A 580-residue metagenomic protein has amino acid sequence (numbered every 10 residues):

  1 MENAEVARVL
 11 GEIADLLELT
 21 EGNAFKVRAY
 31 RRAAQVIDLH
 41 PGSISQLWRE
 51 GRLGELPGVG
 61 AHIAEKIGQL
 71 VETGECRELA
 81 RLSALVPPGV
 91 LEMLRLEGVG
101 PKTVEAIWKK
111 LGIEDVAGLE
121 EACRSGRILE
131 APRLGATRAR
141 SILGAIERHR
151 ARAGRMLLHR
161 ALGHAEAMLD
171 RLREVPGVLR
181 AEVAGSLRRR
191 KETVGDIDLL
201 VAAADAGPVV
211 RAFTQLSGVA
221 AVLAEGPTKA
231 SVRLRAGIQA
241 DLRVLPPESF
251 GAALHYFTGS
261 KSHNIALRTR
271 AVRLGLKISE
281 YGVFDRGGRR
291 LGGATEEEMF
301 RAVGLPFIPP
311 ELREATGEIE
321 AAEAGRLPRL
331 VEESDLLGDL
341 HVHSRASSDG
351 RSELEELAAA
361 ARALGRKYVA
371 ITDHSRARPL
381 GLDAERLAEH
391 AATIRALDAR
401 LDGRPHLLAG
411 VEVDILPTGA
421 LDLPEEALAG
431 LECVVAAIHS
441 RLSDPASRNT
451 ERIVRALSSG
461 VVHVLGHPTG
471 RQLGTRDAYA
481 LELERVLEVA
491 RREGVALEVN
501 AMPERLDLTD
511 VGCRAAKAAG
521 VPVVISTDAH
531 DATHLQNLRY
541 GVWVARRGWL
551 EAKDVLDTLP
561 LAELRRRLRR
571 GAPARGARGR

Functional and structural regions predicted by a protein language model:
M1-G22: Charged, compositionally biased N-terminal leader segments and the immediate start of the first structured element
A14, A24-A230, L242, G251-A252 (+6 more regions): Accessory alpha-helical DNA-binding modules that contact the DNA backbone or grooves
A14-E21, R150-G154, I438, L442 (+2 more regions): Short amphipathic alpha-helical interaction patches enriched in hydrophobic/aromatic residues with interspersed Lys/Arg
A181-V183, G338-V342, E412: Two-metal-ion RNase H-like nuclease active-site motif
L187, V413-I415: Hydrophobic pocket-lining residues within nucleotide cofactor-binding pockets
R190-S344, G350-G365, R376-H406, P417-R580: Charged catalytic cores and adjacent phosphate/nucleic-acid-binding surfaces used for phosphate/nucleic-acid chemistry
A370, V411-E412: Core AdoMet radical
